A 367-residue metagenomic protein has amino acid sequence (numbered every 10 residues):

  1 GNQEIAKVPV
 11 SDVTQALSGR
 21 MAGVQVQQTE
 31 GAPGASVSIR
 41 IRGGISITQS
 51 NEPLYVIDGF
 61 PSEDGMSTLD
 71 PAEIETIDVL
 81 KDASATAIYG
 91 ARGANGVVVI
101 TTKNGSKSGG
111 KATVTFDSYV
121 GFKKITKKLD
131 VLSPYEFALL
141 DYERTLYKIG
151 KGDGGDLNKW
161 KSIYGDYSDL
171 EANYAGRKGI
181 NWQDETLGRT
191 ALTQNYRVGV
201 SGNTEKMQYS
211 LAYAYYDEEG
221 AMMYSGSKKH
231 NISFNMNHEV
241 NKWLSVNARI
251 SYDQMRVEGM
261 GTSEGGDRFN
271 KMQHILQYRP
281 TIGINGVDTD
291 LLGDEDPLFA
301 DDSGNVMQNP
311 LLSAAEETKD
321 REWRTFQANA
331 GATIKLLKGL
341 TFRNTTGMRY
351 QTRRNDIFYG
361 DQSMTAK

Functional and structural regions predicted by a protein language model:
G1-N247, D253, Q327: Short, small/polar-rich motifs associated with maturation and membrane association, primarily at protein termini
L17, A22, Q273, Q277-P280 (+1 more regions): Proline-centered flexible-loop/turn and helix-kink motifs
P53-L54, M236, Q277-T281, T289 (+2 more regions): Proline-rich low-complexity regions
P61-S62, D288, V306: Short, solvent-exposed loop/turn motifs
L129-I163, D253-A300, I357: A surface-exposed, glycine/aromatic-enriched loop/edge motif typical of exported proteins
E171-N181, S210-D217, D302-S313, G360-K367: Flexible, solvent-exposed coil segments and beta strand-coil junctions, predominantly the extracellular/periplasmic
R189-E205, A214, P310-I357: Outer-membrane beta-barrel transmembrane strands
G220-N231, N237-E239, S251-E264, W323-T325 (+1 more regions): Small-side-chain secondary-structure face that scaffolds active or pore-lining regions
